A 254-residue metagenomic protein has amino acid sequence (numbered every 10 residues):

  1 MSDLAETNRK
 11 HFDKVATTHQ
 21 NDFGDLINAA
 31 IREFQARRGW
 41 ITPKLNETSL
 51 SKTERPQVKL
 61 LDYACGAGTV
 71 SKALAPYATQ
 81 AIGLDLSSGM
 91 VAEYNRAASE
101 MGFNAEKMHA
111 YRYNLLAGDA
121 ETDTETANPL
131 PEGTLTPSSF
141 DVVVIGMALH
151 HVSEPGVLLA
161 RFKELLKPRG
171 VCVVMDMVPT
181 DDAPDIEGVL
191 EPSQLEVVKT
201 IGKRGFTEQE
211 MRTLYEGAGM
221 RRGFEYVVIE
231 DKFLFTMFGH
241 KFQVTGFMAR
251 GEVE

Functional and structural regions predicted by a protein language model:
M1-Q57, E93, E100, N114-D119 (+1 more regions): Conserved class I S-adenosyl-L-methionine
D3, H11, Q20-F23, V70 (+1 more regions): C-terminal alpha-helical "lid/dimerization" subdomain adjacent to the S-adenosyl-L-methionine
K59-L130: Class I SAM-dependent methyltransferase SAM/SAH-binding core
V144: A conserved beta-strand element that flanks and buttresses the S-adenosyl-L-methionine
M147-A148: Short catalytic micro-motifs in class I SAM-dependent methyltransferases
V157-P168: A short glycine-rich, Lys/Arg-flanked "PGG" loop and its adjoining helix->strand segment in the class I
M248-E254: C-terminal lobe and adjacent flexible extensions of AdoMet/dcAdoMet transferase-like proteins
